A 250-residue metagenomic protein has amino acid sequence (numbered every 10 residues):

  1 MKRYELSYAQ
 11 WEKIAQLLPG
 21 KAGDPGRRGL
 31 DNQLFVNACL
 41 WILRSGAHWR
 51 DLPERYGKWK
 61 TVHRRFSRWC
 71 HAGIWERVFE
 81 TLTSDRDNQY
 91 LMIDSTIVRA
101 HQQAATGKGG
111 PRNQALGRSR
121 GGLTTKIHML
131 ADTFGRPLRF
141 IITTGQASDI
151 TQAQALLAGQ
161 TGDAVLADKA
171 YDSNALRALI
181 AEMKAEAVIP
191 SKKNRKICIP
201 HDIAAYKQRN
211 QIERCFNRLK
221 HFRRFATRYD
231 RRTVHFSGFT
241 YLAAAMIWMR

Functional and structural regions predicted by a protein language model:
M1-R250: Short alpha-helical elements
